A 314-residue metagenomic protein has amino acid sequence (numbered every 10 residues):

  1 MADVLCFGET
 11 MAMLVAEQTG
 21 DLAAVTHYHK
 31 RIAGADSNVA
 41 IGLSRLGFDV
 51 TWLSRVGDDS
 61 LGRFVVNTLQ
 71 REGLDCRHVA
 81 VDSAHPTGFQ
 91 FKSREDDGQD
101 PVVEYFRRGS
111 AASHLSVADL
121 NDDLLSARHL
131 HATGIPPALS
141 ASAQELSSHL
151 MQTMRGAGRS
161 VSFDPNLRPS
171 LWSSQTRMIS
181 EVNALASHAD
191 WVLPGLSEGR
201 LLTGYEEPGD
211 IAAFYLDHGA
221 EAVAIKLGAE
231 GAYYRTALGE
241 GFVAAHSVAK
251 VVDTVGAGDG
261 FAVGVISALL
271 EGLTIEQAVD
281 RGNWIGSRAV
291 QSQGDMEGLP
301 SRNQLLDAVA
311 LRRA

Functional and structural regions predicted by a protein language model:
M1-D75: Glycine-rich phosphate/adenosyl-contacting loop at the front of the ribokinase-like
M1-L5, Q152-T153, G204-A314: Conserved phosphate-binding/catalytic region of the ribokinase-like
I41, F89-S93, G231-Y234: Short beta-strand scaffold segments in enzyme catalytic cores
L43, G195, G258: Short, conserved phosphate/pyrophosphate- and ester-handling motifs at nucleotide-, phospho-/glycolipid
D49-G134, D307-A314: Conserved N-terminal subdomain of the carbohydrate kinase-like
D49-V50, C76, R159-V161, V223: Hydrophobic anchor at the start of a short beta-strand that flanks the dinucleotide cofactor-binding loop
H129, I135-A213, E230-A232: Conserved beta-alpha-beta core of the PfkB/ribokinase-like small-molecule kinase fold
